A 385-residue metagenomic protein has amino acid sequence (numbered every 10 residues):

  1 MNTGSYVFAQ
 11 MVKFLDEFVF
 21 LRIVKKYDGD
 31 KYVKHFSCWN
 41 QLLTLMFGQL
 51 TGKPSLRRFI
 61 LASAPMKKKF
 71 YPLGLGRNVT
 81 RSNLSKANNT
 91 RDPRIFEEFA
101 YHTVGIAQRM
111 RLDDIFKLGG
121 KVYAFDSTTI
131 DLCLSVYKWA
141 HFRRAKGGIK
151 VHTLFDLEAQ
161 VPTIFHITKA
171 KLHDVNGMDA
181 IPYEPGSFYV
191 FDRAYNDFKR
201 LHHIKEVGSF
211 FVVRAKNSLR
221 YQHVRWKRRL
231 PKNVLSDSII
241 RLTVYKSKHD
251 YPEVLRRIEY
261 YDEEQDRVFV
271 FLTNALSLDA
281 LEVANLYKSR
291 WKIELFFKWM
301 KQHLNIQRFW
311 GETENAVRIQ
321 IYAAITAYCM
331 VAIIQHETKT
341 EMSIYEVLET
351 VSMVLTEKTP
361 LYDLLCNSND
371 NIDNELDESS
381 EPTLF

Functional and structural regions predicted by a protein language model:
M1-R58, N89-R91, I95, F99-H102 (+3 more regions): Single, function-defining residue in the core of a domain
S55-L73: DNA-recognition alpha helix
M66, G105-I106, I306: A short structural micro-motif
L73-R91: Major-groove recognition helix of helix-turn-helix-like DNA-binding domains
S82-K86, A107-M110, S368-N374: Short alpha-helical linear motifs
G105-L112, D174-V175: A short, well-structured juxtamembrane/interface segment
